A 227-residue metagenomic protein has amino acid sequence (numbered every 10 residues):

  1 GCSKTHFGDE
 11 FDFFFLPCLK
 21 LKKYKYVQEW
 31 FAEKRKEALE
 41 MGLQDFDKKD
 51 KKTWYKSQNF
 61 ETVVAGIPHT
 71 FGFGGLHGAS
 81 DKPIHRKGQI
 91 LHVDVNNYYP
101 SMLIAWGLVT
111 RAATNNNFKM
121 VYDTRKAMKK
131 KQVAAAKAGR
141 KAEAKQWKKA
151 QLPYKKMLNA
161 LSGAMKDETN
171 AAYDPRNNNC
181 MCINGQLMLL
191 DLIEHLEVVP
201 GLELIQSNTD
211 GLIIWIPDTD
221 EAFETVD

Functional and structural regions predicted by a protein language model:
G1-I90, V95-S101, D191-E197, L202-D227: Conserved "right-hand" nucleotidyltransferase catalytic core of DNA-directed polymerases
K52-L192, V198-V199, W215: Helical catalytic core of nucleic-acid polymerases
